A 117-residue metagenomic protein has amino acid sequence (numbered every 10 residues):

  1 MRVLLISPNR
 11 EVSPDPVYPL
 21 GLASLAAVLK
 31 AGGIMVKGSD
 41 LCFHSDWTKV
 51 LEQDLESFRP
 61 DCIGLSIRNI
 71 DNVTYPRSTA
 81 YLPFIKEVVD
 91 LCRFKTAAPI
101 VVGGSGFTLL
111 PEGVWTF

Functional and structural regions predicted by a protein language model:
M1, P8, G21, L29-A31: Intrinsic structural disorder
M1-R2, C62: Generic N-terminal initiation segments characterized by hydrophobic and/or small/turn-forming residues
R2-P14, R68-I70: Nucleotide-activated donor-dependent transferases that construct or modify glycoconjugates
V12-L22: Glycine- and acidic-residue-enriched helix-capping/strand-helix junction motifs
Y18, V28, G32-F117: Glycine-rich beta-alpha loop elements in corrinoid/cobalamin-binding modules across cobalamin-dependent enzymes
